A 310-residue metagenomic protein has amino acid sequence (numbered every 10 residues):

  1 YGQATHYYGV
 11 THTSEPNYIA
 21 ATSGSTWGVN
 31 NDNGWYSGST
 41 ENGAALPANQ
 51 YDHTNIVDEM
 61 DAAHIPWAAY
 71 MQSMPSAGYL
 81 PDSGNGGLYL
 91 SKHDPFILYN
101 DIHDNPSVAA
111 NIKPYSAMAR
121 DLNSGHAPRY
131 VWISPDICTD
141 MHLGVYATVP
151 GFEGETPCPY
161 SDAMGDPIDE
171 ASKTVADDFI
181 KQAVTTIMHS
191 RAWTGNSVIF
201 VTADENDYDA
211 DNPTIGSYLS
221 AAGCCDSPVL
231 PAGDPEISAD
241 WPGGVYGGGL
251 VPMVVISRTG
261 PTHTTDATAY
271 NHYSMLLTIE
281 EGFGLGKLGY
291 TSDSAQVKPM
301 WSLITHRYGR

Functional and structural regions predicted by a protein language model:
Y1-R310: N-terminal pro-sequences and low-complexity stem/linker regions of secreted or lumenal proteins
